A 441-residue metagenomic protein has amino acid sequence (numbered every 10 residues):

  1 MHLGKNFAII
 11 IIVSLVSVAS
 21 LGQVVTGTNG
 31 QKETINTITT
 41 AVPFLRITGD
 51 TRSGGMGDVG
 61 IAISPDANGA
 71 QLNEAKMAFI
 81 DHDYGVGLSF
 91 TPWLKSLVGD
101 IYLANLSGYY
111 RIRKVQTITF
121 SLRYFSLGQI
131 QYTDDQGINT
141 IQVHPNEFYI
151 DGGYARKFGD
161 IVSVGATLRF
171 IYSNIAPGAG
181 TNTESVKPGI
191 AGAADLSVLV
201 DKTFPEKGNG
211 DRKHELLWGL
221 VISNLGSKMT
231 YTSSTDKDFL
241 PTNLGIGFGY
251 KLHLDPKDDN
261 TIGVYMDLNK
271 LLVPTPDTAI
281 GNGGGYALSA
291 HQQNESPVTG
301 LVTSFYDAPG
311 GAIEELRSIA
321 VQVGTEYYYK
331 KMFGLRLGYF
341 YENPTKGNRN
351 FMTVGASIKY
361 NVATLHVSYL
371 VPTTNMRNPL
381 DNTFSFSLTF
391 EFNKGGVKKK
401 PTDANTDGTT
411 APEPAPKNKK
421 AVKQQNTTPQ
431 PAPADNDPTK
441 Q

Functional and structural regions predicted by a protein language model:
M1-A8: Bacterial N-terminal signal peptides that target proteins for export
I9-S17: Bacterial N-terminal signal peptides
V18-G22: Sec/Tat signal peptide C-region and signal peptidase I cleavage site
Q23-Q441: Subset of outer-membrane beta-barrel
